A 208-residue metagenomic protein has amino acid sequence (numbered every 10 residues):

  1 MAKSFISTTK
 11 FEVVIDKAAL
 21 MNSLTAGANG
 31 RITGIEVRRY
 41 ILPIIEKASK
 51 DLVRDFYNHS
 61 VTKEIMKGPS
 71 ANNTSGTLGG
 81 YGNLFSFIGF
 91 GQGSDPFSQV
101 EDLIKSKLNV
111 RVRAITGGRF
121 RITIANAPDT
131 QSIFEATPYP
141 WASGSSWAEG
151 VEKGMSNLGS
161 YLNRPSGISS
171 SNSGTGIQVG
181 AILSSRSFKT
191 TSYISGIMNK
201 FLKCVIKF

Functional and structural regions predicted by a protein language model:
M1-F208: Short, Lys/Arg-rich flexible segments
